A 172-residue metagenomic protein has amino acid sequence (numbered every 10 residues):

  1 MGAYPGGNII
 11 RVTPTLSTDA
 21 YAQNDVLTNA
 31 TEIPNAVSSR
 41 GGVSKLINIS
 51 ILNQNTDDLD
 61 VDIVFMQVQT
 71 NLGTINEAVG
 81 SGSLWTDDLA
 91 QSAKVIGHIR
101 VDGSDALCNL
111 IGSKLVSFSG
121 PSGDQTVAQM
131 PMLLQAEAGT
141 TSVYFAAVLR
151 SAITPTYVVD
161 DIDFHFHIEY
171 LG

Functional and structural regions predicted by a protein language model:
M1-G172: Surface-exposed, low-hydrophobicity beta-strand/loop segments enriched in small/polar/acidic residues
